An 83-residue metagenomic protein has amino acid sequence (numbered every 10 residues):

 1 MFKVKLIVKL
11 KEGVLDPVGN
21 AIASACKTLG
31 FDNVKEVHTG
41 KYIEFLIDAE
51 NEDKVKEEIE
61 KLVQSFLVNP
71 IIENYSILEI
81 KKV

Functional and structural regions predicted by a protein language model:
M1, K82-V83: Short, Lys/Arg-enriched, disordered terminal segments
M1-E12, K41-E44: Short glycine-/aliphatic-rich beta-strand segments at the starts of folded cytosolic domains
L10-E12, A49, K81-K82: Non-catalytic surface loops within mature trypsin-like serine protease
E12-F31: Short amphipathic alpha-helix segments
G13-P17, N51-E57: Short, conserved charged micro-motifs
L29-T39: A short, structured beta-strand/loop element
K56-K82: C-terminal structural segments of small proteins and small subunits
